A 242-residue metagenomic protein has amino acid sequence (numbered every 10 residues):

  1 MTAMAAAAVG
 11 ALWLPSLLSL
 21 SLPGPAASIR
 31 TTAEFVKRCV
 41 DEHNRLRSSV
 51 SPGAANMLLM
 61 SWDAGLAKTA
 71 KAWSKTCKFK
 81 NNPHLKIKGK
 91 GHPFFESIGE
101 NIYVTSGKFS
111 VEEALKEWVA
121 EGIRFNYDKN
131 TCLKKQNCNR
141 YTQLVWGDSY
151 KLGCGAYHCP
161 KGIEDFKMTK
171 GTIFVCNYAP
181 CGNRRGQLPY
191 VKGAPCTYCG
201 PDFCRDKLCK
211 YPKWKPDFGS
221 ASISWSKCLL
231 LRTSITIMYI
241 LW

Functional and structural regions predicted by a protein language model:
T2-W242: Mature extracellular or exoplasmic CAP/SCP-family domains and secreted bioactive peptides
